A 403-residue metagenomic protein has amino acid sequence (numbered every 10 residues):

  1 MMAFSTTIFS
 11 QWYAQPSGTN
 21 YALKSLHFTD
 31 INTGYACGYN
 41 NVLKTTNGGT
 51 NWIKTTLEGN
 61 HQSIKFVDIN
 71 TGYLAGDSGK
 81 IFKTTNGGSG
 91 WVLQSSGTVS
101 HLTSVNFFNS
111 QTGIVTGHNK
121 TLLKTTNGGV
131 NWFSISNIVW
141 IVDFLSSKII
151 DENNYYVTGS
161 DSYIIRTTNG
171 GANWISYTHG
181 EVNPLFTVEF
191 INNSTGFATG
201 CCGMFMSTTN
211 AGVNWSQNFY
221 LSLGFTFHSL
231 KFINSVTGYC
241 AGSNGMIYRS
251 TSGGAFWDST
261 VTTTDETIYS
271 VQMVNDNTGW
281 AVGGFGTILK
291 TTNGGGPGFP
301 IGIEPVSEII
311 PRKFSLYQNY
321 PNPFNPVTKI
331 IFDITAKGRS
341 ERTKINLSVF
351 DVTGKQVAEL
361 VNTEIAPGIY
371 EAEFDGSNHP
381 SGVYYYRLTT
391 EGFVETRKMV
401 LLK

Functional and structural regions predicted by a protein language model:
M1-A3, P300-E308, L360-V361: Intrinsically disordered, low-complexity boundary segments flanking structured domains
M1-Q11: Bacterial Sec-dependent N-terminal signal peptides
S10-I303: Residue-level hotspots at or immediately adjacent to binding/recognition sites across diverse folds
S307-Y320, F324-K403: C-terminal outer-membrane/trafficking sorting elements
